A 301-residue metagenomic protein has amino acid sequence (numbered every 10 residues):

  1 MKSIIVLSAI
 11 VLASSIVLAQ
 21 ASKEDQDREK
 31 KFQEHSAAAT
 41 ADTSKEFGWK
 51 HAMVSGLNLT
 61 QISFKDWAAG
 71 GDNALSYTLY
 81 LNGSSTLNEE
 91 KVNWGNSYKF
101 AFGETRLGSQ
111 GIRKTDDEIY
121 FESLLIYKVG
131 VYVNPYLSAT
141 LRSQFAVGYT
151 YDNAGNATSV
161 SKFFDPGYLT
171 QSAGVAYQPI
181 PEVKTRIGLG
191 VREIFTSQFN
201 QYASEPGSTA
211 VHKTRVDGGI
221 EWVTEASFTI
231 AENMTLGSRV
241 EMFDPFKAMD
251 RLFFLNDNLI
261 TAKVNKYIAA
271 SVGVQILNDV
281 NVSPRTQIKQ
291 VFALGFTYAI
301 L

Functional and structural regions predicted by a protein language model:
I16-V54: Sec-dependent signal peptide cleavage junction
M53-S55, N96, L137-A139, A173 (+3 more regions): Membrane-embedded beta-strand positions of outer-membrane beta-barrel proteins
L57-S63, E89-K91, F100-R106, L141-V147 (+4 more regions): Transmembrane beta-strands of outer-membrane beta-barrel pores
K65-G71, R106-G111, A154-S161, S204-H212 (+2 more regions): Extracellular loop and loop/strand-boundary signature of outer-membrane beta-barrel proteins
N73-L79, T115-I119, D165-Q171, T214-I220 (+2 more regions): Residues that define the transmembrane beta-barrel architecture of outer-membrane proteins
G83-L87, Y127, A139, Y177-P179 (+3 more regions): Residue-level signature of outer-membrane beta-barrel architecture
K91-W94, Y132-P135, E182-T185, N233-L236 (+1 more regions): Repeated loop/turn-to-beta-strand initiation elements of outer-membrane beta-barrel proteins
I260, I288-L301: Outer-membrane beta-barrel "beta-signal"
